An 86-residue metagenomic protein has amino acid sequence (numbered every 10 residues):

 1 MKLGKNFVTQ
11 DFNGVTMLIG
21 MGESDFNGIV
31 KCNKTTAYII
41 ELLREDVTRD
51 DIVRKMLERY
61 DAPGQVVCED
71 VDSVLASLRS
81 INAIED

Functional and structural regions predicted by a protein language model:
M1-A37, E41-R44: Acidic, low-complexity/disordered tracts enriched in E/D and polar residues
G28-D86: Long, charge-rich, low-complexity alpha-helical segments
